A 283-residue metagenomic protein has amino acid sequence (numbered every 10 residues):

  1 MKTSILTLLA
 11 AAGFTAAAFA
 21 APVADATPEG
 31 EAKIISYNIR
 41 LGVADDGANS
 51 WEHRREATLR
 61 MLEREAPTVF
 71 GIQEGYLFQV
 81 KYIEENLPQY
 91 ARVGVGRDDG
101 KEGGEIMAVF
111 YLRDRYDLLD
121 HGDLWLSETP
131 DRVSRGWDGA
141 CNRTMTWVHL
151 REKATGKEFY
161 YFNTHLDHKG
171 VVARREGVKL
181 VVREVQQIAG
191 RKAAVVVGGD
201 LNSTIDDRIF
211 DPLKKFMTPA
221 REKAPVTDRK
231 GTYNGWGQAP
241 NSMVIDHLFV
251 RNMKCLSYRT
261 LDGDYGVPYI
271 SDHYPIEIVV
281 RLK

Functional and structural regions predicted by a protein language model:
K2-L6, F19-N86, D99-G104, K179 (+1 more regions): N-terminal, active-site-proximal structural segment of metallo-dependent hydrolase catalytic domains
T7-A17: Bacterial N-terminal signal peptides
P22-D25, V172, E176, R183-V195 (+1 more regions): Metal-dependent phosphoester-hydrolase catalytic domains
S36-E56, E102, L126-A140, D167-G170 (+1 more regions): Acidic/histidine-rich helix-loop elements that form or flank divalent-metal/phosphate-binding sites at the catalytic
N38-I39, T164-L166, G199-L201, Y274: Active-site metal-binding loops of divalent metal-dependent hydrolases
V69-E158, T260: Structured beta-strand-rich core segments of catalytic domains in phosphoester-bond hydrolases
F70-Q73, V95, V196-D200, P219-E222: Active-site neighborhood of phospho(di)ester-bond hydrolases with catalytic His/Asp-centered motifs
A140-T144, R151-R175, I188: Metal-dependent phosphoester/phosphodiester hydrolase catalytic core
